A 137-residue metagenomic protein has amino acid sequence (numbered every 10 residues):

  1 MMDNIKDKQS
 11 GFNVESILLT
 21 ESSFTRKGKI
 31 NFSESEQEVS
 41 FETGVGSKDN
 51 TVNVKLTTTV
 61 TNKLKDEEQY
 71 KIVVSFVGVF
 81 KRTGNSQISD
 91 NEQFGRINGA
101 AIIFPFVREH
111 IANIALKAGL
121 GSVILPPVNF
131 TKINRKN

Functional and structural regions predicted by a protein language model:
M1-I102, E109-N137: N-terminal intrinsically disordered, cationic/polar leader segments that include organellar targeting peptides
